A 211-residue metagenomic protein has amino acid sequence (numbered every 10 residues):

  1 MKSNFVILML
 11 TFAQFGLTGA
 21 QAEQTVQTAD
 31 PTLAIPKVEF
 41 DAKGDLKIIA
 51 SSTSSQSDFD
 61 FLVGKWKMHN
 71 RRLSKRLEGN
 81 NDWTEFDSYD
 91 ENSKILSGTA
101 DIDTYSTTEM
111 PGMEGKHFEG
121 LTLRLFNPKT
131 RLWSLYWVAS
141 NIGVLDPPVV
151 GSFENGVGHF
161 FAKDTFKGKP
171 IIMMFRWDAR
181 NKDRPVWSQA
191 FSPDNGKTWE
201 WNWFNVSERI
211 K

Functional and structural regions predicted by a protein language model:
M1-N4: Positively charged n-region of N-terminal signal peptides that target proteins for export
I7-G16: Bacterial N-terminal signal peptides
F15-T25: Bacterial Sec-dependent signal peptides at the C-terminal "C-region" and cleavage site
E23-K211: Hydrophobic small-molecule pocket/channel-lining residues, especially in calycin-type beta-barrels
